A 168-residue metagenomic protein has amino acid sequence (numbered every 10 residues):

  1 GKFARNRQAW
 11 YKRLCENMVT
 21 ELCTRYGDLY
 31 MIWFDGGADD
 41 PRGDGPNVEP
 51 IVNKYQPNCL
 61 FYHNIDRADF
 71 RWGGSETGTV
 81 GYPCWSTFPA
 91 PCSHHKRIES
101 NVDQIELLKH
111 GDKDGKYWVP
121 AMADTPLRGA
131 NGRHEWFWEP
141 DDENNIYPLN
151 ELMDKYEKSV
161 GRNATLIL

Functional and structural regions predicted by a protein language model:
G1-L168: Mature catalytic domains of secreted/periplasmic carbohydrate-active enzymes
